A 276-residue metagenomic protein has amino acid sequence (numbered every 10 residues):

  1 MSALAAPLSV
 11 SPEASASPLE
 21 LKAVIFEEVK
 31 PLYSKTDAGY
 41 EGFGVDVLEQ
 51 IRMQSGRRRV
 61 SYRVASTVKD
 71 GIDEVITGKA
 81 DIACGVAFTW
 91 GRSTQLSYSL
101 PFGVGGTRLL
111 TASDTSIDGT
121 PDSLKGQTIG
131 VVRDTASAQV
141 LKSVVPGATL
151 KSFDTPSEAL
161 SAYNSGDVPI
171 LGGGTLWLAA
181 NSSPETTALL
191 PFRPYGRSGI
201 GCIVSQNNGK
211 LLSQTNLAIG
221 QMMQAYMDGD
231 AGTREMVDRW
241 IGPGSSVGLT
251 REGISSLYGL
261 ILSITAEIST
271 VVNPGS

Functional and structural regions predicted by a protein language model:
P7-G39, I117, D122-T128, S256-G275: Immediate post-signal peptide segment of exported/extracytoplasmic ligand-binding proteins
E13-V86, W90, T94, T149-S152 (+1 more regions): Extracytoplasmic small-molecule ligand-binding "clamshell" domains of the periplasmic binding protein/Venus flytrap
F26-V29, G103-T111, A179-G220, W240-I264: Periplasmic-binding protein-like
Y33-K35, L48-R58, S99-P101, P121 (+3 more regions): Ligand-binding cleft/hinge of the Venus flytrap
E49, M53, S61-S123, E185-Y195 (+2 more regions): Acidic, polar ligand-binding/catalytic clefts
G56-R58, I76-G85, Q127-T128, N164-W177 (+1 more regions): Alpha-to-beta junction loops
S61-D73, S116-I117, A136, K151-S165 (+1 more regions): Short helix-initiation/N-cap motifs at beta->coil->alpha
A136-F153, I219-G275: Ligand-binding clefts/hinges and TM-proximal coupling segments of bilobed small-molecule sensing domains
